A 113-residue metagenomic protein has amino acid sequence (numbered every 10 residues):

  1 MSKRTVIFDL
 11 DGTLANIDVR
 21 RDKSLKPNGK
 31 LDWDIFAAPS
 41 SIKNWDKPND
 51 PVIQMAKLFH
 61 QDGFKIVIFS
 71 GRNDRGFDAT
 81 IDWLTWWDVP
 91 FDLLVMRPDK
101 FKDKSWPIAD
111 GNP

Functional and structural regions predicted by a protein language model:
S2-K100: Alpha-helical substrate-recognition element adjacent to the catalytic core
K104-P113: A conserved donor-nucleotide-binding helix/loop in the catalytic core of Leloir-type glycosyltransferases
